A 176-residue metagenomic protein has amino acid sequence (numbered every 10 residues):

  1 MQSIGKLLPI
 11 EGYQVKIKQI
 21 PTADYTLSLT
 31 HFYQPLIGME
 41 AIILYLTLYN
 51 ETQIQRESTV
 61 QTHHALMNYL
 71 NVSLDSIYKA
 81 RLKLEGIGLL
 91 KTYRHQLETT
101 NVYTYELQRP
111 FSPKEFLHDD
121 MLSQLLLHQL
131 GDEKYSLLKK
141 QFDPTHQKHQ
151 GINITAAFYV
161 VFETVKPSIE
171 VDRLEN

Functional and structural regions predicted by a protein language model:
M1-Q61: Short recognition helix of helix-turn-helix/winged-helix DNA-binding domains
I43-Y45, L84, N176: Short, structured motif recognition centered on aromatic/hydrophobic residues
E51-V102: Winged helix-turn-helix DNA-binding recognition segment
Q96-T99, F111-E115, D143-V160: A short, terminal or domain-edge coil/loop segment
E106-K148: Short, amphipathic alpha-helical interaction segments positioned at domain boundaries
Q150-N176: Electrostatic interaction modules used in gene-expression and signaling proteins
